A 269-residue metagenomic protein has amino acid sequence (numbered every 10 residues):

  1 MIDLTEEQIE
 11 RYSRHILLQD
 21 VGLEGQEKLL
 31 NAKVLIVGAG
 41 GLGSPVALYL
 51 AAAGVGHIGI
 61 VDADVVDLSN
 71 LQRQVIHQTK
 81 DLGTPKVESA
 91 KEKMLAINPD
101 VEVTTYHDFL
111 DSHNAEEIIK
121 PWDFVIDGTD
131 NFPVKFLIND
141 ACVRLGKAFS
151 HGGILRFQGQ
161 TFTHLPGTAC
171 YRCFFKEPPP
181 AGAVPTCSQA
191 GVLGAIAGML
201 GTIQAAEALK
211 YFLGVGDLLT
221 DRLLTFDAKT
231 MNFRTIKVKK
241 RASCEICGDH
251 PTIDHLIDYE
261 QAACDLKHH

Functional and structural regions predicted by a protein language model:
M1-H269: Adenine nucleotide-associated cytosolic modules
